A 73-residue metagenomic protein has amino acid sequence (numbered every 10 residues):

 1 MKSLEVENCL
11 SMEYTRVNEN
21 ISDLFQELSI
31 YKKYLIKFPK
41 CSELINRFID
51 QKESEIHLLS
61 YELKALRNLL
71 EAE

Functional and structural regions predicted by a protein language model:
K2-E73: Extended, charged low-complexity alpha-helical coiled-coils and adjacent intrinsically disordered tails
